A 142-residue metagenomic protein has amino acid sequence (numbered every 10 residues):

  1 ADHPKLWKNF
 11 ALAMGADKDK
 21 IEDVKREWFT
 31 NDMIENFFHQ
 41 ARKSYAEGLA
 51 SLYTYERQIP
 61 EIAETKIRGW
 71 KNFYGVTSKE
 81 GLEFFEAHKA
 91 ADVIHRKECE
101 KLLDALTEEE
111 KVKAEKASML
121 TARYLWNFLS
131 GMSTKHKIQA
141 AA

Functional and structural regions predicted by a protein language model:
A1-A142: Non-heme di-metal
